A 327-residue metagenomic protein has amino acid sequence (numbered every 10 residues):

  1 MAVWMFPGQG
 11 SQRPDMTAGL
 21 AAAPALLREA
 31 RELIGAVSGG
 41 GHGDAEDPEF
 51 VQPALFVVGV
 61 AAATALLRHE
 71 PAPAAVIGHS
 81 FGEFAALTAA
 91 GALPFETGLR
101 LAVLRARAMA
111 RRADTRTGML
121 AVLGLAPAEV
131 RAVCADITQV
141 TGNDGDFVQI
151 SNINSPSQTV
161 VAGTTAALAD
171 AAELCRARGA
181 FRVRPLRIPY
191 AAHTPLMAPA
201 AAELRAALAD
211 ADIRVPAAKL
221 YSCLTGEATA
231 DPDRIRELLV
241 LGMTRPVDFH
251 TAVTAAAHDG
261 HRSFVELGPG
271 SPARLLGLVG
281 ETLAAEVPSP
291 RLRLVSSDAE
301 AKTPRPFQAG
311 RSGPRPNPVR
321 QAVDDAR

Functional and structural regions predicted by a protein language model:
M1-A132, V140, L186, S263-A299 (+2 more regions): FabD-like malonyl-/acyl-CoA
I34-A36, A90-P246: Alpha/beta catalytic cores of group-transfer enzymes, especially the acyltransferase/condensing modules of polyketide
R176, A257-G260: Non-catalytic positions within long, well-ordered alpha-helices that form the structural scaffold/packing of enzyme
A192-H193, D298-A301: Histidine-bearing beta->alpha loop at or near hydrolase active sites
V247-A255: A short, well-structured juxtamembrane/interface segment
